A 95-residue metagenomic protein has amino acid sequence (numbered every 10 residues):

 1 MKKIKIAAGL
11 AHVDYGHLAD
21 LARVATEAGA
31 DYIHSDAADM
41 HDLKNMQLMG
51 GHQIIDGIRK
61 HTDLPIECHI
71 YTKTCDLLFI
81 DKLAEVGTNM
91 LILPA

Functional and structural regions predicted by a protein language model:
M1-V86: Conserved N-terminal beta1-alpha1 strand-loop-helix module at the mouth
N89: Short active-site oxyanion
L93-A95: Short beta->alpha connector loops at strand-helix junctions that form conserved, small/polar/Pro-enriched
